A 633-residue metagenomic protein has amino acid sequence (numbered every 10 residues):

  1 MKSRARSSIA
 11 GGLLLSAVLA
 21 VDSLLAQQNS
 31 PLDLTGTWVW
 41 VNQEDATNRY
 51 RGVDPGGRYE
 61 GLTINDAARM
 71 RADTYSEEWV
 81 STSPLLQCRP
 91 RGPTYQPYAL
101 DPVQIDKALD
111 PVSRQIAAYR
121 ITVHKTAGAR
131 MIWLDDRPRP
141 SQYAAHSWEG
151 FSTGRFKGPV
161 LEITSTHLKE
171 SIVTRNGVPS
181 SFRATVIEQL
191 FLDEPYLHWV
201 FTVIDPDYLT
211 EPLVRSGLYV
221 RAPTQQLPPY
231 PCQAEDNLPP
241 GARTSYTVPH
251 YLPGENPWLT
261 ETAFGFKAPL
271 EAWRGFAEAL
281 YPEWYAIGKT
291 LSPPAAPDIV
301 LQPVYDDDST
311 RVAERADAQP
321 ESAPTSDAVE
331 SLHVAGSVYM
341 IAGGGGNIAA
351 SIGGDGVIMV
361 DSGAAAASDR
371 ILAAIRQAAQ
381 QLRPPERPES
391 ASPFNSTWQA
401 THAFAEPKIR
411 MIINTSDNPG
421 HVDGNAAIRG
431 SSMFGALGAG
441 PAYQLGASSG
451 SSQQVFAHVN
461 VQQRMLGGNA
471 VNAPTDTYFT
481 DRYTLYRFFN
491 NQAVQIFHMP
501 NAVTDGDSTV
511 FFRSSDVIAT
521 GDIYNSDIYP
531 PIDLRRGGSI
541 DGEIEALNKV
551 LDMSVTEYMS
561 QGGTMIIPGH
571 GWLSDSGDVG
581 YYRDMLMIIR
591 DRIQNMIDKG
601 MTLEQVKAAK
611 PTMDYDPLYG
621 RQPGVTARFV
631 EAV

Functional and structural regions predicted by a protein language model:
A10-D22: Bacterial N-terminal signal peptides
Q27-R315, G440-P441: PEST-like low-complexity, intrinsically disordered acidic/proline/serine-rich tracts that flank trafficking/processing
Q27-R51, E321-D355: Mature N-terminal segment immediately following signal peptide/propeptide cleavage in secreted/periplasmic
D317-Q319, L437, T556-G563, W572-V633: Accessory terminal helices/loops
E330-S390, S508-D522: Conserved beta-strand hairpin/beta-sheet module of binuclear metal-dependent hydrolase folds, prominently
D355-I358, A366-A442, L485: Active-site metal-binding motif and surrounding structural segment of the metallo-beta-lactamase
G356-I358, S362-A366, Q380-Q381, A493 (+1 more regions): Metallo-beta-lactamase
Y443-G506, R513-S514, E545-S554: Metallo-beta-lactamase
